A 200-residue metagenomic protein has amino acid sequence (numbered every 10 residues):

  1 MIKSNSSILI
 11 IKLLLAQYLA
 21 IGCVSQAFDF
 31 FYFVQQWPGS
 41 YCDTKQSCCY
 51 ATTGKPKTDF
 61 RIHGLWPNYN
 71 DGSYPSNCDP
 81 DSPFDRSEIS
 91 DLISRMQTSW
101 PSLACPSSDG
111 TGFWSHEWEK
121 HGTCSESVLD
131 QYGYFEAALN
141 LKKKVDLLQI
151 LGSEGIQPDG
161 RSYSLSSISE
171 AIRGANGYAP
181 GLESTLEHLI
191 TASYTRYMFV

Functional and structural regions predicted by a protein language model:
M1-I21: Classical eukaryotic N-terminal signal peptides for Sec-dependent ER targeting/secretion, especially the positively
I2, M96-V200: C-terminal, well-folded lobe of enzymatic/effector domains
K3, K12, K45, K55-K57 (+2 more regions): Context-gated lysine
N5, N68-N70, N77, N140 (+1 more regions): Detector for Asparagine
Q17, Q46-S47, G177-L182: Short alpha-helical segments and helix-capping/turn motifs at coil-helix boundaries
A20-S107: Betabetaalpha-Me/HNH-type nuclease active-site subdomain
